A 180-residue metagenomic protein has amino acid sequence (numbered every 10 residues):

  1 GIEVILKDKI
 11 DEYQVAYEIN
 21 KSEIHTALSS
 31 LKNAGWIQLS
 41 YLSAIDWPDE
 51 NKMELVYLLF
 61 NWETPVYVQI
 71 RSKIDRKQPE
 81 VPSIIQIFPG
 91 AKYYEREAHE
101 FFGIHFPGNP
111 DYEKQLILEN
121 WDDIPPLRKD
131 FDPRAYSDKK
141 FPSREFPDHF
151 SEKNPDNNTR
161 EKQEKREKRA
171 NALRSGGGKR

Functional and structural regions predicted by a protein language model:
G1-R180: Terminal low-complexity/charged segments
